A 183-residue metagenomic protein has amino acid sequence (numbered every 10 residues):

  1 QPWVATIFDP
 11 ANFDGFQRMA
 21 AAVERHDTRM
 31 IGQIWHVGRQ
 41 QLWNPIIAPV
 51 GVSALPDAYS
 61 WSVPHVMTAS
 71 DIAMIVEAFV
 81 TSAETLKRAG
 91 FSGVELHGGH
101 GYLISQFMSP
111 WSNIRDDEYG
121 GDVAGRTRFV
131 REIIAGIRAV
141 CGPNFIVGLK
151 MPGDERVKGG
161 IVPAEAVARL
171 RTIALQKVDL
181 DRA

Functional and structural regions predicted by a protein language model:
Q1-A183: Flavin-dependent oxidoreductase catalytic cores
